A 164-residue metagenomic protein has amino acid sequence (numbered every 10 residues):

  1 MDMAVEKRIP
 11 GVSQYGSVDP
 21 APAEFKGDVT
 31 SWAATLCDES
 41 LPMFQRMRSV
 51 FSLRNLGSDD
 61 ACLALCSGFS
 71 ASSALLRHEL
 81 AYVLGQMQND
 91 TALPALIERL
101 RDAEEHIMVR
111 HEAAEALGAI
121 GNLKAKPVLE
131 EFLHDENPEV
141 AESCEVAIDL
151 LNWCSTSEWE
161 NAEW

Functional and structural regions predicted by a protein language model:
D2-F44, R48, W164: N-terminal "cap/leader" segments of large eukaryotic alpha-helical scaffolds
P22-D38, S58-S70, N89-R101, N122-H134 (+1 more regions): Amphipathic alpha-helical scaffolding segments comprising HEAT/armadillo-like alpha-solenoid repeats
S40-P42, S72-S73, E104-H106, E136-N137: Short inter-helical turns and helix N-cap capping residues of alpha-solenoid HEAT/ARM repeat scaffolds
S72-P94: Helix-adjacent hinge/juxtasegments
M108, N137-V146, S157: Boundary/linker segments of alpha-helical solenoid repeat arrays
